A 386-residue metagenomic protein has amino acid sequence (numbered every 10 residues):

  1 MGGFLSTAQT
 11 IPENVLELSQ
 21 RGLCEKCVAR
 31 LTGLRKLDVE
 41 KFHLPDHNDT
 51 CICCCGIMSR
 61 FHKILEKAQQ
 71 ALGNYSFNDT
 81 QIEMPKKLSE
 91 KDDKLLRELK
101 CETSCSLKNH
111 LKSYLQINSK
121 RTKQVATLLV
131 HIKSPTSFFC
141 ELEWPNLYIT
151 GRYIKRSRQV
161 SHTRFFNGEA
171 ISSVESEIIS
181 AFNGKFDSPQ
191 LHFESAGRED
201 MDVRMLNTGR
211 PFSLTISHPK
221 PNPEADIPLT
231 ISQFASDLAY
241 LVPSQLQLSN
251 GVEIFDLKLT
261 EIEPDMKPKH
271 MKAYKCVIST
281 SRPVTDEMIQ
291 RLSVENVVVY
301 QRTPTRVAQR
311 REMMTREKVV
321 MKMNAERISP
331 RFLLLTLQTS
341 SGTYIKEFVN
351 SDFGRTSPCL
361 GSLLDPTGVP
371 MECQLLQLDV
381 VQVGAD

Functional and structural regions predicted by a protein language model:
G2-D386: Non-catalytic RNA-recognition surface used by pseudouridine synthases
